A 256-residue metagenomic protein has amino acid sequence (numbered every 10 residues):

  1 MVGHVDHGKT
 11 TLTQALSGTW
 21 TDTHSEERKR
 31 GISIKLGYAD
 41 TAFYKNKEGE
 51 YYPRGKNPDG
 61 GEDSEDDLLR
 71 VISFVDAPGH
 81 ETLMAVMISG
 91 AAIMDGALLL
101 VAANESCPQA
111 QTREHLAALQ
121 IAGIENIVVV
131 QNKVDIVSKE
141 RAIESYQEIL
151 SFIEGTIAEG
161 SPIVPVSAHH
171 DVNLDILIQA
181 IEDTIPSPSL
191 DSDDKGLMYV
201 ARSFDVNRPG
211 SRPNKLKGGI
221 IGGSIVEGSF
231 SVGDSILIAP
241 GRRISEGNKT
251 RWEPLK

Functional and structural regions predicted by a protein language model:
M1-A77: Conserved G1/Walker A P-loop phosphate-binding module
M1-G18, R70-V75, I93, L99-V101 (+3 more regions): Helix-rich terminal scaffold detector
V5, I32-I34, D63-L68, S89-M94 (+2 more regions): Conserved catalytic network of the ASCE P-loop NTPase/AAA+ motor domain
S17, T21, S25, I88 (+8 more regions): Signal for well-folded cores of large energy- and translation-related assemblies
L68-S73, A77-M84, A91-I143: Conserved Switch II/interswitch segment of TRAFAC-class P-loop GTPases
S151-K256: Conserved catalytic-core segments of large NTP-driven translation/proteostasis enzymes
